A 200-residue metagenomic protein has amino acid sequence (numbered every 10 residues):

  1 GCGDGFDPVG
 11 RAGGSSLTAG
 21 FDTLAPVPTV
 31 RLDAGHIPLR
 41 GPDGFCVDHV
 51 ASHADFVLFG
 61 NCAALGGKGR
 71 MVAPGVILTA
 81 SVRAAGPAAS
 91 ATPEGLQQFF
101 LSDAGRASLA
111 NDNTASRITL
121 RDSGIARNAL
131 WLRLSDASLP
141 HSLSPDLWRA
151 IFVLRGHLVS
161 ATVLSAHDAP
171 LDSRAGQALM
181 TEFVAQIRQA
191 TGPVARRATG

Functional and structural regions predicted by a protein language model:
C2-D7: Bacterial signal peptide processing site
R11-P38: Post-signal peptide N-terminal segment of mature Sec-exported envelope proteins
P42-A91: Secretory pathway targeting signatures of secreted, lumenal, and periplasmic proteins
D43-G44, I125-N128, F152-L158: Short, solvent-exposed coil/turn segments at beta-strand boundaries
S81, A85-T114: Long, charged/polar, surface-exposed segments that mediate recognition or autoinhibition
A104-A150: Signature of long, low-cysteine stretches enriched in small and polar/charged residues
D146-L158, T162-L164: Extended hydrophobic
V159-G200: Surface-exposed amphipathic alpha-helical segments
